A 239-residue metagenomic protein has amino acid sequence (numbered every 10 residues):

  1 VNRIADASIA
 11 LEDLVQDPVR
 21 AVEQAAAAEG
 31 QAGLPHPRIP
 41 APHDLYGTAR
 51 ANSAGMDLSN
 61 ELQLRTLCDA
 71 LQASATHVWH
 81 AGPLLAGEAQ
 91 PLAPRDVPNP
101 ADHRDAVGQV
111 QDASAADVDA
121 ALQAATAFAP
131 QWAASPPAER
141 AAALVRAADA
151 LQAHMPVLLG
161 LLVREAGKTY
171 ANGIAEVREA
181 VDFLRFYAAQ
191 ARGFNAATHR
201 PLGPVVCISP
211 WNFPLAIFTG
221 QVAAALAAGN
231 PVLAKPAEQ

Functional and structural regions predicted by a protein language model:
V1-Q123, A127, A134-A153, G160 (+1 more regions): Terminal low-complexity tails and localization/encapsulation signals of metabolic enzymes
A129-W132, E165: Secondary-structure edge/capping motif, primarily at the C-terminal ends of alpha-helices and the immediately following
S135, K168, A228: Single, functionally critical "micro-switch" positions that shape active/binding sites and transmembrane helices
L161-K168: Short linear capping/connector segments at secondary-structure termini
G193-Q239: Conserved small-residue-rich beta-alpha loop and adjacent elements that most often cradle the phosphate/pyrophosphate
